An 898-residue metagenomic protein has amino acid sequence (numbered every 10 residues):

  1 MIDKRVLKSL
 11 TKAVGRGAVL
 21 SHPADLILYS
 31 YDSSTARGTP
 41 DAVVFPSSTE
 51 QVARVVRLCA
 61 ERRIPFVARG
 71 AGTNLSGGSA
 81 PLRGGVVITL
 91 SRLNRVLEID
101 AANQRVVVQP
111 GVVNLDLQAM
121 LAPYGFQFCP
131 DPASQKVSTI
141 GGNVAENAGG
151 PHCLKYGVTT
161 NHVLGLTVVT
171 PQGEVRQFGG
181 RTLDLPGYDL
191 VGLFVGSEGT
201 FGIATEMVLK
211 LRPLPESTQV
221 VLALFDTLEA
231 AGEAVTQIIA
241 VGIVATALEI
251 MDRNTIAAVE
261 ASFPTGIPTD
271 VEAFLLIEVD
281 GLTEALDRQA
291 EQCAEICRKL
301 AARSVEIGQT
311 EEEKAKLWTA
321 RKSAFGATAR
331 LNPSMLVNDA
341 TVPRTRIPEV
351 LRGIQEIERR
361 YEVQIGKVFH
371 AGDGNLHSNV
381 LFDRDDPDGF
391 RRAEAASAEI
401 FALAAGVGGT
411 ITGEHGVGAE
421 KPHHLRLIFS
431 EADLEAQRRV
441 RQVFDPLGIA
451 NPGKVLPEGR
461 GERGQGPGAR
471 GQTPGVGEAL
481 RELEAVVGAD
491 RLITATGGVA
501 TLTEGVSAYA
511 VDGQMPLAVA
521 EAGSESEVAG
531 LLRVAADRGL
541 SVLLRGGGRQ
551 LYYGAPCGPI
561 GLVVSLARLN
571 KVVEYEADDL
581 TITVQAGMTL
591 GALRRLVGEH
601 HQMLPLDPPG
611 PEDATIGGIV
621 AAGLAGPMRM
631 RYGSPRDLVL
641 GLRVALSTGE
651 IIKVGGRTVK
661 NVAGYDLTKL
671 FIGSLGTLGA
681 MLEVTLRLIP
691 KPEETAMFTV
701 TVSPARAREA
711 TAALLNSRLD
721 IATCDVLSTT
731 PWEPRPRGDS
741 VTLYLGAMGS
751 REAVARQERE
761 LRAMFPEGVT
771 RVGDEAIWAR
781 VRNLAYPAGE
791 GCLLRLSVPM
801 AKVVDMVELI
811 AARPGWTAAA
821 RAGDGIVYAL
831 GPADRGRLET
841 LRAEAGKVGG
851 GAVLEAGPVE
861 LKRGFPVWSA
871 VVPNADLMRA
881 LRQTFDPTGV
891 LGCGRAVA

Functional and structural regions predicted by a protein language model:
D3-K8, V14-R16, A24-L26, Y31-A42 (+21 more regions): Conserved glycine-rich FAD pyrophosphate-binding loop
S9-S30, V486-E504: Conserved oxyanion/phosphate-binding beta-strand-loop segments in alpha/beta enzyme cores
S33, A42, Q51, S79-L115 (+10 more regions): Glycine-/small-residue-rich beta-strand-loop submotif within the FAD-binding core of flavoenzymes
S76, V87-L90, T200-V208, V279-C293 (+5 more regions): Short, acidic (Asp/Glu-rich) active-site segment that either coordinates a divalent metal cofactor
R95-M251, A450, L456, V573 (+5 more regions): FAD-binding subdomain of flavoenzyme oxidoreductases
K210-T218, I267-E272, R460-G464, P690-E694 (+1 more regions): Flexible, low-complexity linker/loop segments at domain and module junctions
P268-C297, A710-T770: A conserved active-site cap/scaffold subdomain adjacent to cofactor or substrate pockets
